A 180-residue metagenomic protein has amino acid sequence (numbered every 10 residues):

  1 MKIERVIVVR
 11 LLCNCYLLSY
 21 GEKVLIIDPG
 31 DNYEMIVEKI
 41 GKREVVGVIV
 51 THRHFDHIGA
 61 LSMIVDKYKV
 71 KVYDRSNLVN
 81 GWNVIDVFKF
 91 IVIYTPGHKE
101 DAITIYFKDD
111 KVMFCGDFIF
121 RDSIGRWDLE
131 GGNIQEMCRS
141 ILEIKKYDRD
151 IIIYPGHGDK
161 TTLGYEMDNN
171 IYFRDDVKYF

Functional and structural regions predicted by a protein language model:
M1-R43, T104-G116: Conserved beta-strand hairpin/beta-sheet module of binuclear metal-dependent hydrolase folds, prominently
K2-V8, V24-I27, V48-T51, F90-P96 (+1 more regions): Short, flexible loop segments at the rims of nucleotide/cofactor-binding pockets, characterized by
L12, V24, D31-K89, I171-D176: Active-site HxH/HxHxD metal-binding segment of metal-dependent hydrolases
I26-P29, V46-H54, Y73-S76, Y94-G97 (+3 more regions): Active-site neighborhood of phospho(di)ester-bond hydrolases with catalytic His/Asp-centered motifs
P29, I58, M137, I141: Aromatic/hydrophobic pocket-lining residues that form the small-molecule binding cavity in soluble enzyme cores
N80-Y106: Internal catalytic-core helix/loop-beta-alpha segment that presents or stabilizes conserved functional determinants
K99-F180: Metallo-beta-lactamase
